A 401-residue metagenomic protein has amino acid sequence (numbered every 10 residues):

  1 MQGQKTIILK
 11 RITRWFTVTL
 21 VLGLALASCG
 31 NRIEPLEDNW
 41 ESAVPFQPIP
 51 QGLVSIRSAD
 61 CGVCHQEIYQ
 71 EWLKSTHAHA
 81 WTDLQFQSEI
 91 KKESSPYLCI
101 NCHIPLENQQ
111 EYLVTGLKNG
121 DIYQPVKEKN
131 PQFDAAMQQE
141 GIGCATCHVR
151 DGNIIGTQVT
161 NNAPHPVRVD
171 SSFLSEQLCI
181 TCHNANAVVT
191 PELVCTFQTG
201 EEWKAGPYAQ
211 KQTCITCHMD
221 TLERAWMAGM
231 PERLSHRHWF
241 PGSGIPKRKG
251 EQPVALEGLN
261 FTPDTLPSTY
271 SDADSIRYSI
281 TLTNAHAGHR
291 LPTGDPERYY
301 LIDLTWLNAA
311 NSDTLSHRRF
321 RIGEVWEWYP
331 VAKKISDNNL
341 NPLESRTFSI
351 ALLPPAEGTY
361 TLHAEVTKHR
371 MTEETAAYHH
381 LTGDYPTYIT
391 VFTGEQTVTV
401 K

Functional and structural regions predicted by a protein language model:
Q4-F16: Bacterial N-terminal signal peptides that target proteins for export
L26-S28: C-terminal motif of bacterial Sec signal peptides marking the signal peptidase cleavage site
R32-G52, E71-S94, N108-E111, T115-K333 (+2 more regions): Primarily the internal scaffold of c-type cytochrome electron-transfer domains, especially repeated/multiheme c-type
S58, Q66-E71: A long-range scaffold signal marking pre-active-site subdomains of enzyme folds
S275, S345, E357-T361: Extracellular Ig-like/FN3 beta-sandwich strand-entry sites
L304, T359-T367: Short, aromatic- and glycine-rich surface loops/edge beta-strands on solvent-exposed regions
N341-I350: Short Pro-Gly-centered flexible turn/kink motifs
